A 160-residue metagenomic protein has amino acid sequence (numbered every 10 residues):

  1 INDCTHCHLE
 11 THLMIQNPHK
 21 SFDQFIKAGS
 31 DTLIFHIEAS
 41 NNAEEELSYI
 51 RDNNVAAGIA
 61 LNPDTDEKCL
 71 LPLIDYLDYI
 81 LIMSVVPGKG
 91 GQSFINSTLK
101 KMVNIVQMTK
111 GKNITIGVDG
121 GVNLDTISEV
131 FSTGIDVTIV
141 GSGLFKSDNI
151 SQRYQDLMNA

Functional and structural regions predicted by a protein language model:
I1-T11, Y49-G58, N96-I116, L157-A160: Alpha-helix-loop-beta-strand connector modules within alpha/beta enzyme cores
I1-Y49: N-terminal active-site wall of soluble small-molecule enzyme domains
L9-L13, L33-F35, A57-L61, I80-I82 (+2 more regions): Hydrophobic faces of well-ordered beta-strands that scaffold small-molecule active sites in alpha/beta enzyme cores
M14-P18, E38, N62-D64, V85-V86 (+2 more regions): Active-site beta-loop-alpha junctions enriched in small/polar residues
H19-K27, T65-Y76, V122-T138: Catalytic cores of alpha/beta
F25, I80, I105, D119 (+3 more regions): Conserved, mostly hydrophobic/aromatic
L33-N42, L81-Q92, T133-R153: Glycine-rich phosphate-binding active-site loops on the catalytic face of alpha/beta enzymes
P63, L70-V103, Q107-K110, R153: Glycine/Thr-rich beta-alpha phosphate-binding loop at enzyme active sites
